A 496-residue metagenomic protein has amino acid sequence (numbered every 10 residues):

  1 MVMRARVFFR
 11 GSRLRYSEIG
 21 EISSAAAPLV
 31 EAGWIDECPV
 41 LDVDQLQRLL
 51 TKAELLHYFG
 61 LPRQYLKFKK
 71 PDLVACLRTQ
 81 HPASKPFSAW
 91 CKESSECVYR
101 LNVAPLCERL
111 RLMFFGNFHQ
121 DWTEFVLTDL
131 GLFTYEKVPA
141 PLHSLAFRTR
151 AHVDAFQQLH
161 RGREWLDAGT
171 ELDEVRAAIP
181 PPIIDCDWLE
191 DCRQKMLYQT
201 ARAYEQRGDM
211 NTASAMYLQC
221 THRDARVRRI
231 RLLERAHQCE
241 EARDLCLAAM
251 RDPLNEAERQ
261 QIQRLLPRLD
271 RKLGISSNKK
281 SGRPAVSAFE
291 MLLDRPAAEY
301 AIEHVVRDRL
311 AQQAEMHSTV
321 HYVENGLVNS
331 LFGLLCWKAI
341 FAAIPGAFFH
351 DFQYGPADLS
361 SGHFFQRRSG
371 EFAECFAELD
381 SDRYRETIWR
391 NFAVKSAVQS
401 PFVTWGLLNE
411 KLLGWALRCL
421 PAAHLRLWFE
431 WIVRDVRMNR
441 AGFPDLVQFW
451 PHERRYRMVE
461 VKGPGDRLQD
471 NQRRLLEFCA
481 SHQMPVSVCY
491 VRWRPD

Functional and structural regions predicted by a protein language model:
M1, M438-A441, D466-R474: Active-site-adjacent loop/helix micro-motif of nuclease/hydrolase catalytic cores
A5-M210, S214, R268-L420, W431: N-terminal alpha-helical interaction modules that lie
R10, C239, D252, P464-R467: Short acidic, S/G/P-rich loop/turn micro-motifs used as interaction or catalytic elements
C186-S276: Alpha-helical protein-protein interaction scaffolds
L408-W428, D445-Q448, H452-G465, N471 (+1 more regions): Conserved catalytic cores of phosphodiester-cleaving nucleases, focusing on short active-site segments
C419-P421, L425, F429-R437, P485 (+1 more regions): Asparagine-biased alpha-helical interface segments
F449-W450, Y456-R457, H482-D496: Nucleic-acid nuclease catalytic cores
